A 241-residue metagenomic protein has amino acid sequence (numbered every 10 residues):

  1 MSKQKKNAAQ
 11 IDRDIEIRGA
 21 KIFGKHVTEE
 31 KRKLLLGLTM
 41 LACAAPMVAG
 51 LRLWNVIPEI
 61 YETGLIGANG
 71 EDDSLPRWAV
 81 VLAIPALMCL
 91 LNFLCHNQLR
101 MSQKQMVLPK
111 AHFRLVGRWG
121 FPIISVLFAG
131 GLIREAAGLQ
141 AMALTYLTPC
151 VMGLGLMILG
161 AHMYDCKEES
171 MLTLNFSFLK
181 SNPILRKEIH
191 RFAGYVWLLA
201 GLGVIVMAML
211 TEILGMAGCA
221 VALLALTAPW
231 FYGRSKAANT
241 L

Functional and structural regions predicted by a protein language model:
M1-L35: N-terminal juxtamembrane cytosolic/stromal segments of multi-pass membrane proteins
I15-E16, I66, M101-V107, C166-I189: Cytosolic, membrane-interface loops and tails of multi-pass inner-membrane proteins
R32-L41, V80, M88-H96, R114-I124 (+1 more regions): Select subsegments of transmembrane alpha-helices in polytopic membrane proteins, especially boundary-proximal
A45-V48, S125-L144, L199-G218: Alpha-helical transmembrane segments and their membrane-interface junctions in multi-pass membrane proteins
G50-L82, S170-S181: Active-site and channel-lining beta-strand-loop segments that bind or position nucleotide-derived/phosphorylated
L53-N55, L87-S102, M157-L174, Y232-A237: Membrane-water interface of transmembrane alpha-helices
D72-M88, A141-G160: Alpha-helical transmembrane segments
M101-I123, A136-L144, N182: Alpha-helical transmembrane segments with an aromatic anchor "belt"
